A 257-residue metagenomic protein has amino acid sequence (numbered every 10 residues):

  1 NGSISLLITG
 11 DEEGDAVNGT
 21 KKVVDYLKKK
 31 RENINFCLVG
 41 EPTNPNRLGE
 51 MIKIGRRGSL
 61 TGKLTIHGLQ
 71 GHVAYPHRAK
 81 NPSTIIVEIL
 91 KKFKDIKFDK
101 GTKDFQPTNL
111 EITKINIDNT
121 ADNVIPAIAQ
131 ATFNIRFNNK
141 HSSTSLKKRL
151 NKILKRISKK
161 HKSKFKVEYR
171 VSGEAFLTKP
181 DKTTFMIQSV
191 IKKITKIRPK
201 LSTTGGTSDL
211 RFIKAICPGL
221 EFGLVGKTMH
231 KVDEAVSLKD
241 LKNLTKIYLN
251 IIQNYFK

Functional and structural regions predicted by a protein language model:
N1-G55: Acidic/histidine-rich catalytic neighborhood of metal-dependent amide-processing enzymes
P42-R47, I54, L60-K257: Metal-dependent amide/peptide-bond hydrolase catalytic core, centered on the "pita-bread" metallohydrolase fold
